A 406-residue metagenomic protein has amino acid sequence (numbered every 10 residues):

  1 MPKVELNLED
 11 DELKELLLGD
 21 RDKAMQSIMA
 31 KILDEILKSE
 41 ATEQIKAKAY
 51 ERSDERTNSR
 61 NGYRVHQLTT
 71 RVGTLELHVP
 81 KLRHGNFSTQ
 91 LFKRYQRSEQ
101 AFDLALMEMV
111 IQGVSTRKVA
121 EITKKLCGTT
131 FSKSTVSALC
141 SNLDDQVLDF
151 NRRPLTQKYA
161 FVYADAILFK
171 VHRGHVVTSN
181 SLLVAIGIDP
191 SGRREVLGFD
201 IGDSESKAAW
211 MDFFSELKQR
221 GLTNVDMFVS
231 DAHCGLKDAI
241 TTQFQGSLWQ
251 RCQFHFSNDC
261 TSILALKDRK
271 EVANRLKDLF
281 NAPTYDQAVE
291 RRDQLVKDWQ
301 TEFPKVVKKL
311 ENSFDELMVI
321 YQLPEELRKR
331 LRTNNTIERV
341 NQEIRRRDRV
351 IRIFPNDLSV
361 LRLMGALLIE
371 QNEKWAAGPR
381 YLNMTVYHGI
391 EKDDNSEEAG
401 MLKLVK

Functional and structural regions predicted by a protein language model:
M1-K3, S39, A47, C234 (+1 more regions): Acidic/histidine-rich catalytic cores and adjacent linkers of DNA breakage/strand-transfer/modification proteins
M1-S39, E43, A105-E108: Residue-centric detector for conserved, function-critical "anchor" positions in compact interaction modules
L8, E12, M29-I32, K48 (+2 more regions): Electropositive nucleic-acid engagement tracts
L37, V72, H84, L106 (+13 more regions): Mobile genetic element proteins and their domesticated derivatives, centered on retroelements and DNA transposons
N58-Q112, G128-A138: Basic, short loop/linker segments at the boundary and entry of helix-turn-helix/winged-helix-like folds
H78-R83, Q90-Y95, T129, K133-V229 (+5 more regions): RNase H-like nuclease fold core
K158, K267-P283: A polyampholytic, Gly/Pro-enriched intrinsically disordered region
M227-C234, A239-N274: Conserved beta-strand -> loop -> alpha-helix junction used to position metal-binding or nucleic-acid-contacting
